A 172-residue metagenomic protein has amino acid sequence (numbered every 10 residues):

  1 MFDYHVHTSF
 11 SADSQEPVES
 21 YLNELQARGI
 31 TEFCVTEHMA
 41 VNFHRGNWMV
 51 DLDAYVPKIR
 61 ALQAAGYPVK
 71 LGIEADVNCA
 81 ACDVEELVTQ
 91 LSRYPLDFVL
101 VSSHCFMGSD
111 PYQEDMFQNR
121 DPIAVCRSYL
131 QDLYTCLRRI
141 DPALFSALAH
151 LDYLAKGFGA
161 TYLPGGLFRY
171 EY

Functional and structural regions predicted by a protein language model:
M1-C82, R93-D97, G157-Y170: An N-terminally biased module of ancient metal coordination in phosphate/nucleic-acid-related enzymes
F10-D13, R93, L100-Y172: Domain-core and long-helix interface of multi-subunit machines
V84-L87: Active-site phosphate-binding/coordination module
